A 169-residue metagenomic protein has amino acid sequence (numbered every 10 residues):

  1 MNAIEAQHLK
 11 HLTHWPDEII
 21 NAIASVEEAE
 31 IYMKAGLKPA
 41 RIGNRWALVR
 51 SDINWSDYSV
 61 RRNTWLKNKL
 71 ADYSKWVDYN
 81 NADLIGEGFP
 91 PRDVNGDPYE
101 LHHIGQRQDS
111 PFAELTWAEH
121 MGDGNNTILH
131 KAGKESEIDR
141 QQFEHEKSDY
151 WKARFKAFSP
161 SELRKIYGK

Functional and structural regions predicted by a protein language model:
M1-Y99, G105-K169: Nuclease and nuclease-like effector domains acting on nucleic acids or nucleotide cofactors
